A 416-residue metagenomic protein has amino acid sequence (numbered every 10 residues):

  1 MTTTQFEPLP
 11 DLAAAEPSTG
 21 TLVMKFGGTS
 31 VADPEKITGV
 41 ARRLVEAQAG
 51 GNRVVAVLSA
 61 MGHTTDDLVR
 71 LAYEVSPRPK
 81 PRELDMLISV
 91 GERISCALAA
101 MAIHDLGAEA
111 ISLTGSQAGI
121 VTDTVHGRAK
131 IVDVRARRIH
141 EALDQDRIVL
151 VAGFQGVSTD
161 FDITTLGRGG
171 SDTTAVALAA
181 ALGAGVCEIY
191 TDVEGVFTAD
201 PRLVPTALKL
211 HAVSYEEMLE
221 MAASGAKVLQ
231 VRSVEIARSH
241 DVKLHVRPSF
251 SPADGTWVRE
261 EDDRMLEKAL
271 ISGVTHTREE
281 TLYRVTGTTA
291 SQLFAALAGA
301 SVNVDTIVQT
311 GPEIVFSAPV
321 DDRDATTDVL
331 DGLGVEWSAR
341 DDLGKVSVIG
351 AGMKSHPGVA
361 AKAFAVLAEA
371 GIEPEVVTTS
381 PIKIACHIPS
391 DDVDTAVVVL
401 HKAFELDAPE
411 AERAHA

Functional and structural regions predicted by a protein language model:
M1-V234, H387-D392, F404, A408 (+1 more regions): Nucleotide/pyrophosphate-binding catalytic subdomain
N52, A108, V242, V302 (+1 more regions): Short phosphate-binding/catalytic loops that engage adenosine nucleotides
L58-D66, V246-M265, G311: Terminal amphipathic helices with adjacent charged low-complexity linkers/tails
A100, H240-D241, H245-V246: Structured, non-catalytic alpha/beta "coupling" segments that mediate domain-domain communication and provide generic
V186-Y190, L244-V246, D305-T306, V376: Short hydrophobic alpha-helical runs that function as membrane-insertion/retention elements
A237: Acidic-aromatic/histidine active-site loop/patch
G255-A416: A conserved regulatory-domain signal marking ACT and ACT-like small-molecule sensing domains and adjacent regulatory
